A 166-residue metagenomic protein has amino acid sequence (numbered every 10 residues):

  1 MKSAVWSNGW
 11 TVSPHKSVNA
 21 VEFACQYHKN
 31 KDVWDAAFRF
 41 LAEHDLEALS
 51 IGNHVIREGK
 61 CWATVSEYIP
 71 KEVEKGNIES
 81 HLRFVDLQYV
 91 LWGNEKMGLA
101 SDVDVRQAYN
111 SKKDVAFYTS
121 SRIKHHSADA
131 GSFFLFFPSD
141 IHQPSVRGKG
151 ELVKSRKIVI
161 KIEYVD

Functional and structural regions predicted by a protein language model:
M1-S50, C61: N-terminal leader/capping segments at the start of a protein or of a new domain
I51-E72, I78-L91, L99: A short glycine-rich, His/Asp/Glu-containing loop-to-beta-strand
L82-K96, S101-D104, Y109-V115, K161-I162: Short, conserved beta-strand element in jelly-roll/cupin
L87, F133-L135, L152-D166: A short hydrophobic beta-strand segment most commonly corresponding to one strand of the jelly-roll/cupin
L87, K124-H125, K149: Short, surface-exposed secondary-structure edge patches
L99-D102, P144-G148: A short secondary-structure junction signal
D114-K124: Acidic, glycine-rich flexible loop segments
T119, S127-R147: Conserved metal-binding segment of the jelly-roll/cupin
